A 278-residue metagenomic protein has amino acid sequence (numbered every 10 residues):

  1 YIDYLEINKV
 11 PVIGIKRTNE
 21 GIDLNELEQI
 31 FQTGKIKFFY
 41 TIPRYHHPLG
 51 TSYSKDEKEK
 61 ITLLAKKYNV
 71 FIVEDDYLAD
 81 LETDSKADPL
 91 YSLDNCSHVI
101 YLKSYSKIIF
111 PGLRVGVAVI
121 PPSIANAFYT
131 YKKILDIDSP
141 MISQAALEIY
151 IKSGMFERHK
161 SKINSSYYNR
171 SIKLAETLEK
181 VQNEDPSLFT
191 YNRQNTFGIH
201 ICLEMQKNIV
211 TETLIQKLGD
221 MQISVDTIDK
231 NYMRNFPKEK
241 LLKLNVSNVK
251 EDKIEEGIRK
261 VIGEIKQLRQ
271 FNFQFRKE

Functional and structural regions predicted by a protein language model:
Y1-V10: Substrate-binding/gating loop at the entrance of the active-site cleft, primarily in PLP-dependent aminotransferase-like
N8, G34, K67-Y68, S97 (+1 more regions): Helix C-cap/helix->beta junction micro-motif
K9-T18: Short beta-strand->loop structural element characteristic of the AMP-binding/adenylate-forming
E20-E82, N272: Active-site phosphate-binding strand-loop segment of PLP-dependent enzymes
S92-A127, I142: Active-site PLP attachment segment
I120, C202-N208, V225-R259, E264: Conserved PLP-binding active-site segment of the aspartate aminotransferase-like
Y129-K132, S153-E176: Structural signature of PLP-dependent enzymes
N164-A175, S187-E204, L214-K217: Conserved glycine-rich beta-strand-loop-beta hairpin in the small C-terminal domain of fold type I
